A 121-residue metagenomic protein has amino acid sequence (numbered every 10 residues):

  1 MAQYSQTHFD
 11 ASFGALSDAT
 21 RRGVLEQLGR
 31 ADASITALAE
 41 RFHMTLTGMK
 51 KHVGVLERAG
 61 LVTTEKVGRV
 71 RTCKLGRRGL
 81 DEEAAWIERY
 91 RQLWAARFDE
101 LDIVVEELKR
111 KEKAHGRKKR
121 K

Functional and structural regions predicted by a protein language model:
M1-H8, Q27-L46, V55-R58, T63 (+1 more regions): C-terminal regulatory/oligomerization modules of transcriptional regulators
A15-T20, L80: Short helix-coil-helix linker/hinge
R22-V24: Pre-recognition alpha-helix immediately N-terminal to the DNA-recognition helix within helix-turn-helix or winged-helix
H52: Residues within the DNA-recognition helix of helix-turn-helix
K66-T72: Short, Lys/Arg-rich nucleic-acid/phosphate-binding segment
